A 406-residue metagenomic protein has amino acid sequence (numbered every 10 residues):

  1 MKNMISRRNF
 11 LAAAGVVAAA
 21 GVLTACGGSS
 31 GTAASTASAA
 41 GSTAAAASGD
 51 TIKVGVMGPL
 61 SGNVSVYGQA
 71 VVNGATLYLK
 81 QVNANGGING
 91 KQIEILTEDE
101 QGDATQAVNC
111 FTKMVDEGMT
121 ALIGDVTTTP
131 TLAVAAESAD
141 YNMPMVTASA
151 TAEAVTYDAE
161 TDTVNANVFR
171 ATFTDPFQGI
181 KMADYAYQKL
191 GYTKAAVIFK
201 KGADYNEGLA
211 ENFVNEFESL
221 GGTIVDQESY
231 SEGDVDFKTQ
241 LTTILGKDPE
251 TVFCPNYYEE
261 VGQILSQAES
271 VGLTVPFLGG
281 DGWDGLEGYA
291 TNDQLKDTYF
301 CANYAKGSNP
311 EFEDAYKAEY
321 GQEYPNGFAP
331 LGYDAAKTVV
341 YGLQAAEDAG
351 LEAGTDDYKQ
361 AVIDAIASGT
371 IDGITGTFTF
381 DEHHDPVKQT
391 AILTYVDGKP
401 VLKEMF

Functional and structural regions predicted by a protein language model:
K2-L11, G27-F406: Extracytosolic ligand-binding ectodomains
G15-A19: Hydrophobic helical h-region of N-terminal Sec-dependent signal peptides in bacterial secretory/periplasmic proteins
V22-A25: C-terminal motif of bacterial Sec signal peptides marking the signal peptidase cleavage site
